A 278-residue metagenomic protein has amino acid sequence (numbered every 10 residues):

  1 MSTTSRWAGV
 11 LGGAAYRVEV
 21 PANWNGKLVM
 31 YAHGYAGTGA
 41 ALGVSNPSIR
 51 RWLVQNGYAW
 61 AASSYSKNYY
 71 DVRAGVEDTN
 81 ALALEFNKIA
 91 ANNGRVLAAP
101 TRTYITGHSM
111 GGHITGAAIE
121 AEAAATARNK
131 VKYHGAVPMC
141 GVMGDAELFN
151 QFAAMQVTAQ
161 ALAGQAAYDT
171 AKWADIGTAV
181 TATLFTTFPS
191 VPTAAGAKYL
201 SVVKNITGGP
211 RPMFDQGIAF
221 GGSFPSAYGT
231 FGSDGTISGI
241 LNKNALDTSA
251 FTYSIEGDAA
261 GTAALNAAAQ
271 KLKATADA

Functional and structural regions predicted by a protein language model:
M1-A278: C-terminal His-loop and adjacent cap/lid subdomain of alpha/beta-hydrolase
